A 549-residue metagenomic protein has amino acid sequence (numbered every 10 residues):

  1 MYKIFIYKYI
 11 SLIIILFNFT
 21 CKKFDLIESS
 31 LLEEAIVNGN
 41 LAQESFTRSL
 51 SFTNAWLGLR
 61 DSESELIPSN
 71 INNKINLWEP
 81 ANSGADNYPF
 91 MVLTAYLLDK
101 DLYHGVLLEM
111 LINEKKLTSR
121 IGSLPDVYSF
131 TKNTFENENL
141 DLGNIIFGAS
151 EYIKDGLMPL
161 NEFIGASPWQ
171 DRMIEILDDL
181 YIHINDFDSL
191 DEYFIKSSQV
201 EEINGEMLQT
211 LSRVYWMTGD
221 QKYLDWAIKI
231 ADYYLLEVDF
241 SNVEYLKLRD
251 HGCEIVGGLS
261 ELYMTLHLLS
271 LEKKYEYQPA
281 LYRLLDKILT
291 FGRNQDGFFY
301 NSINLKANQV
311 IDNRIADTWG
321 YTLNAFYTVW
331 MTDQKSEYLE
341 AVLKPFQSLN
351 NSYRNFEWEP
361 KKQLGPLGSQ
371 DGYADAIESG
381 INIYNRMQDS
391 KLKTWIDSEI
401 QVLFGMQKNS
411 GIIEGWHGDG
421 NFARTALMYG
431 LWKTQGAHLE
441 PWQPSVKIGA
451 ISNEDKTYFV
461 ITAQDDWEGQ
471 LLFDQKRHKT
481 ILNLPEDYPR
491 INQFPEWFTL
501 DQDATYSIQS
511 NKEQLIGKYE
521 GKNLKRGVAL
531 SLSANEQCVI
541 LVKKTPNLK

Functional and structural regions predicted by a protein language model:
Y2-L12: Sec-dependent signal peptide recognition, specifically the positively charged N-region followed immediately by
F24-L548: Glycan-recognition and catalytic cores of secretory/periplasmic carbohydrate-active enzymes
